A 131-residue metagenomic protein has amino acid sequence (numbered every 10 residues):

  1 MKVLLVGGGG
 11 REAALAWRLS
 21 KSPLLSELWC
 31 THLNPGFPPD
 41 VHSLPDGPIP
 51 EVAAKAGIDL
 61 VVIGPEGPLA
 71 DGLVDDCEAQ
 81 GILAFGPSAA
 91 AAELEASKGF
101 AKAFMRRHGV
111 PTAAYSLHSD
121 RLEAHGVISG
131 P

Functional and structural regions predicted by a protein language model:
M1-A90, E95, F100: ATP-binding N-terminal substructure of ATP-dependent carboxylate-amine bond-forming enzymes
L4-L5, E95-P131: Active-site nucleotide/adenylate-binding loops and adjacent lid/helix of ATP-dependent enzymes
